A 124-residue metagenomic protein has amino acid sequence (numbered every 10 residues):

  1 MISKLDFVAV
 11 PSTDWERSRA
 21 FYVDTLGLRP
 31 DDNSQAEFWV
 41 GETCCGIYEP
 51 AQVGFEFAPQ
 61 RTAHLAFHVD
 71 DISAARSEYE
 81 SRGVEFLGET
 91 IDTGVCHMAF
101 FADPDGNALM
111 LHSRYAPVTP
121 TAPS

Functional and structural regions predicted by a protein language model:
M1, R76, E80-S124: Vicinal oxygen chelate
M1-R17, A63-L65, Y115-S124: N-terminal beta-strand motif that seeds the catalytic metal site of vicinal oxygen chelate
S3, A9-G46: Core segments of cupin and vicinal oxygen chelate
D6, N33-S34, A63, A75 (+2 more regions): Residue-level marker for the onset of beta-strands and adjacent loop->beta junctions in well-ordered domains
D14-W15, D70-I72: Helix N-cap motif at beta-to-alpha junctions
A20-F21, S73-E78: Short amphipathic alpha-helices within nucleic acid-binding modules
L28-R61, A108-R114: Conserved short beta-strand elements that form part of the metal-binding/catalytic scaffold of enzyme active sites
E37, A66, M98-F100: Short hydrophobic/aromatic beta-strand element in the GNAT-like acyltransferase core that lines or flanks the acyl-donor
